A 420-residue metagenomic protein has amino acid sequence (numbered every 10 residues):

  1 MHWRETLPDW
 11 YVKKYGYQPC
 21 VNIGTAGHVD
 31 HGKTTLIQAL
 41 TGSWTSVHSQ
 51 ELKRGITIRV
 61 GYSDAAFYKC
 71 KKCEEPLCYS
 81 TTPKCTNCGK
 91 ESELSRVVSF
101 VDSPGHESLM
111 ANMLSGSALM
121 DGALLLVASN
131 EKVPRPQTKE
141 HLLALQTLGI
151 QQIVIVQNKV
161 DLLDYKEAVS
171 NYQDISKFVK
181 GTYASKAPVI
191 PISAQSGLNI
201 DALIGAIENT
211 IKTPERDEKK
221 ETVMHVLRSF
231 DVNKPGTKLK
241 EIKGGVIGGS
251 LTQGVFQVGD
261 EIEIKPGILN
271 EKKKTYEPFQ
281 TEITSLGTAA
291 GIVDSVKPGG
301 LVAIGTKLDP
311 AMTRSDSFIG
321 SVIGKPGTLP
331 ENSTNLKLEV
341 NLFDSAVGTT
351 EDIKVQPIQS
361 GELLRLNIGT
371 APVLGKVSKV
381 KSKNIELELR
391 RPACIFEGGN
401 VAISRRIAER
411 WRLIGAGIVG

Functional and structural regions predicted by a protein language model:
H2-S103, S250: Conserved G1/Walker A P-loop phosphate-binding module
K13-Y17, A26-H28, Q50-I56, G89-S92 (+13 more regions): Replace "in large, NTP-powered and nucleic-acid-processing enzymes" with "in large, NTP-powered factors and other
Y15, K177-F318, V322-L329, T334-E339 (+1 more regions): Conserved catalytic-core segments of large NTP-driven translation/proteostasis enzymes
N22-T25, L162-Y165, P310-G420: C-terminal effector modules of nucleic-acid-centric enzymes and ribosome-associated factors
D30, L36, G55, D102 (+11 more regions): Residue-level signature of catalytic and energy-coupling elements of molecular machines, predominantly ATP/GTP-dependent
S95-S99, S103-L109, A118-E140, Q146-V169: Conserved Switch II/interswitch segment of TRAFAC-class P-loop GTPases
A128-N130, I153-S170, V189-I200, G320 (+2 more regions): G-domain G4 guanine-recognition motif of GTPases
